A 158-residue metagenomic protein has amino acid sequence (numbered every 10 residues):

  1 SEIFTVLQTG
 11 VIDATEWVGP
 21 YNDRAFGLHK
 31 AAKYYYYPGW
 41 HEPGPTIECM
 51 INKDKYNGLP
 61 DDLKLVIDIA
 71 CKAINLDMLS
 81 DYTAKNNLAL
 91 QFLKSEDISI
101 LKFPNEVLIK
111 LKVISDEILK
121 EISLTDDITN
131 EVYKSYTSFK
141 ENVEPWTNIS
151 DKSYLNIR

Functional and structural regions predicted by a protein language model:
S1-R158: N-terminal secretory/targeting leader peptides
